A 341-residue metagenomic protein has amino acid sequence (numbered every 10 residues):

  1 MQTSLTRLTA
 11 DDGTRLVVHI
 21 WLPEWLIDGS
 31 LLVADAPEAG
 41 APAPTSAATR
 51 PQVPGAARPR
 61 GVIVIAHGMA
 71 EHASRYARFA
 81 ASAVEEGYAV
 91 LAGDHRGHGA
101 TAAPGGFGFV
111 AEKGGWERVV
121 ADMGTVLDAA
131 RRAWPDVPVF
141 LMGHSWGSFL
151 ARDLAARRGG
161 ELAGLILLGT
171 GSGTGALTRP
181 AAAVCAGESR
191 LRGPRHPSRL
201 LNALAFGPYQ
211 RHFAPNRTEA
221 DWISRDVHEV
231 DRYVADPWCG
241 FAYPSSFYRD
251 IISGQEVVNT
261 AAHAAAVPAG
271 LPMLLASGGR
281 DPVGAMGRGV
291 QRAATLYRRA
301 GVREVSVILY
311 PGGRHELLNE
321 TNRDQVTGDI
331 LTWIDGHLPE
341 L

Functional and structural regions predicted by a protein language model:
M1-W25: N-terminal cap/lid segment of alpha/beta-hydrolase-fold proteins
R60-I63, H67-E71, S145, G279-R280: Active-site glycine-rich loops that stabilize anionic/oxyanionic intermediates across multiple enzyme folds
A73, A80-G106: Conserved alpha/beta-hydrolase
A111-R131: Alpha/beta-hydrolase active-site loop
W134-S145: Alpha/beta-hydrolase fold nucleophile elbow
A151-W238: Alpha/beta-hydrolase-fold enzymes
L275-S277: Short beta-strand/loop motif that positions the catalytic acidic residue of the alpha/beta-hydrolase fold
A300, E304-L341: Catalytic active-site module of serine/aspartate enzymes centered on a nucleophile-bearing elbow/loop
